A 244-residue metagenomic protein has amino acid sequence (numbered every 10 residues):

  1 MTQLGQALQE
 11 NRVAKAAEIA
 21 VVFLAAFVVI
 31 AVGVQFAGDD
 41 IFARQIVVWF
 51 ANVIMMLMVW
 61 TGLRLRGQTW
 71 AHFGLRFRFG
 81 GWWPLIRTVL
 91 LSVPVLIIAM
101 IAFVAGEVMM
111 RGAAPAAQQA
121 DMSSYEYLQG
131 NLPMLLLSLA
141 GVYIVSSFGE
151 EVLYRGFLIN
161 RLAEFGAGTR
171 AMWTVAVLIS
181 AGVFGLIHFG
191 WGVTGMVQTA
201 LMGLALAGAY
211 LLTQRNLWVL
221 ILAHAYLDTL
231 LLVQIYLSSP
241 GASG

Functional and structural regions predicted by a protein language model:
M1-V13: Short, Lys/Arg-rich, polar N-terminal cytosolic tail immediately upstream of the first transmembrane signal-anchor
Q9, D39-F42, L212-R215: Juxtamembrane loop-transmembrane helix junctions in multi-pass integral membrane proteins, especially the extracellular
A14-V22, A43, V47, A51 (+7 more regions): Alpha-helical transmembrane segments of integral membrane proteins
K15-W70, D121-M122: Alpha-helical transmembrane segments in multi-pass membrane proteins
A25-I30, I97, G130-G244: Transmembrane helix-loop-helix hairpins at the membrane interface of multi-pass integral membrane proteins
V34-D39, R66-G67, E107, R111 (+3 more regions): Short helix-capping/hinge motifs at transmembrane helix termini and TM-loop junctions
G38-Q45, A71-S146, E164-T169, G241-G244: Juxtamembrane helix-loop-helix connectors linking adjacent transmembrane helices in multi-pass membrane enzymes
M56, W60, M100-I101, L232-Y236: Membrane-embedded alpha-helical segments of multi-pass transporters/permeases
